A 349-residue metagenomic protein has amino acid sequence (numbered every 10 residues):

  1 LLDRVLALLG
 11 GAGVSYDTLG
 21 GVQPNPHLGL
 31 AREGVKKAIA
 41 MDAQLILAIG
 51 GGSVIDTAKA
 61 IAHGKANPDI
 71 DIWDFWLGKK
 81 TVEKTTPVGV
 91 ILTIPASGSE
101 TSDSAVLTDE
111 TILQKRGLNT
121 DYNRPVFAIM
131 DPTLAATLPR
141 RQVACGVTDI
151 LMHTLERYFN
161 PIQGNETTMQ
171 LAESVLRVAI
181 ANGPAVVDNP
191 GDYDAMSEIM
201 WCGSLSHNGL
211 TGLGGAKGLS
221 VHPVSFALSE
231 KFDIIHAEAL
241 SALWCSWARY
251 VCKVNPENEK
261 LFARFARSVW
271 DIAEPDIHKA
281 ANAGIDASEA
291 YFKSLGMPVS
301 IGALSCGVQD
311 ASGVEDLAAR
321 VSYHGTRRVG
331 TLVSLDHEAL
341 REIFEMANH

Functional and structural regions predicted by a protein language model:
L1, L28-A31, S53-A58, G98-T101 (+2 more regions): Short glycine/serine/threonine-rich phosphate/pyrophosphate-binding segments that cradle anionic phosphate groups
L1-L45, I301-G302, R328: ATP/NTP phosphate-donor binding region
V5, E33-V35, V54-P68, T101-S102: Short Gly/Thr/Asp-enriched flexible loops that form oxyanion-binding sites at enzyme active sites
A43-K59, T93-S99, I234: Glycine/serine-rich anion-binding loops at beta->alpha junctions that coordinate negatively charged ligand groups
A66-G164, K260-R264: A glycine/threonine-rich phosphate-anchoring loop and its flanking beta-alpha core in nucleotide/phosphate-binding
R157-A287: Active-site segments that bind and position negatively charged phosphate/pyrophosphate groups
A266-H349: C-terminal charged capping/lid subdomain of soluble metabolic enzymes
